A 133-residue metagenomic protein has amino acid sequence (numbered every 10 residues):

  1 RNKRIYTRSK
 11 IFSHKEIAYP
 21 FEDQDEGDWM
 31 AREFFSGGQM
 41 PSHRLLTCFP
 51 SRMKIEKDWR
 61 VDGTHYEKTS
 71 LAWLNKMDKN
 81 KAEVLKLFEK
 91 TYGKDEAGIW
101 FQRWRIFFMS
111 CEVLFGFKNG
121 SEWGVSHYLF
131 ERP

Functional and structural regions predicted by a protein language model:
R1-K15: Conserved beta-strand signature within the Rossmann-like core of class I S-adenosyl-L-methionine
I11-H127, E131-P133: Substrate-binding/catalytic lobe of Class I Rossmann-like enzymes that use SAM or dcSAM, i.e., the mid-to-C-terminal
